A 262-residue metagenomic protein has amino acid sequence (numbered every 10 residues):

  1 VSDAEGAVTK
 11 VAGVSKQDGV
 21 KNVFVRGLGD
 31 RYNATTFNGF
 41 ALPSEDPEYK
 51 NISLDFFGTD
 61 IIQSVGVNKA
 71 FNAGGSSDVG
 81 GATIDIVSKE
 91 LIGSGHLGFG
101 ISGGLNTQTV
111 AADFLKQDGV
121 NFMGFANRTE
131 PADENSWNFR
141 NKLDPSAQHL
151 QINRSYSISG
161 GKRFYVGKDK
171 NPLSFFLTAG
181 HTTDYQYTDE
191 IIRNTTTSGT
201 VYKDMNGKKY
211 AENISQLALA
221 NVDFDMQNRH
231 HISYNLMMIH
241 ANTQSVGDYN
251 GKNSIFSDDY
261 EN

Functional and structural regions predicted by a protein language model:
V1-R31, G39-A73, G80: Periplasmic N-terminal accessory/gating domains of Gram-negative outer-membrane beta-barrel systems
V14, Y32, L42-P43, F71-G75 (+3 more regions): Short beta-strands and strand-coil junctions in structured, solvent-facing domains, enriched
F24, G66, T83-D85, S159-G161 (+1 more regions): Outer-membrane beta-barrel architecture
T35: Short aromatic-centered micro-motifs
E45-D46, I62, A132-N141, N194-D204 (+1 more regions): Flexible, solvent-exposed coil segments and beta strand-coil junctions, predominantly the extracellular/periplasmic
S94-R163, G207: Short strand-turn segments of transmembrane beta-barrel domains in outer membranes, especially the first one or two
V110-L115, Y187-N194, S245-N253, D259: Outer-membrane beta-barrel translocator domains and adjoining extracellular loop/strand segments of Gram-negative
N141-G247: Transmembrane beta-barrel wall of Gram-negative outer-membrane proteins
